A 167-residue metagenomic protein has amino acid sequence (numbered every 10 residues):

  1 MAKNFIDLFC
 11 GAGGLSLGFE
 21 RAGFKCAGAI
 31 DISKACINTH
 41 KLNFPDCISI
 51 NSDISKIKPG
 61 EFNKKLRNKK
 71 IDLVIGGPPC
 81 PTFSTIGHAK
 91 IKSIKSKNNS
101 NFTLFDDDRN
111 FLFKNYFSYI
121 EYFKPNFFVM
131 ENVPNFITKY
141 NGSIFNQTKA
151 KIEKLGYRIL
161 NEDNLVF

Functional and structural regions predicted by a protein language model:
A2-N51: Conserved S-adenosyl-L-methionine
I6, L73-I75, V129: N-terminal Rossmann-like NAD(P) cofactor-binding module of classical short-chain dehydrogenase/reductase
A27, D72, N126: Conserved acidic residues
K34-A35, I57, S143: Short alpha-helical
S52-K58, D163-F167: Conserved acidic residues
I57-I71: Short amphipathic alpha-helix with an adjacent loop that forms part of the alpha/beta core around
K64-N68, P81, T85-F167: Class I S-adenosyl-L-methionine
P78: Glycine-rich, N-terminal phosphate-binding loop of Rossmann-like dinucleotide-binding domains
